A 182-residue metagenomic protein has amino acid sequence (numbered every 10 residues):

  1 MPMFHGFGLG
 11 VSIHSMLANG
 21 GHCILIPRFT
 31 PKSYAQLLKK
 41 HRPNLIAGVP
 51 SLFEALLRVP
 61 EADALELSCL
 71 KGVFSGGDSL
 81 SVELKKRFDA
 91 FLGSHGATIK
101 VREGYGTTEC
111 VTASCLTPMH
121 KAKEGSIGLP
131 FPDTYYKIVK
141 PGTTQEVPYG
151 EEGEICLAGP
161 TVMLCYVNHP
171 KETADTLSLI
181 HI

Functional and structural regions predicted by a protein language model:
M1-M3, L52, T107, M163: Methionine-biased hydrophobic packing positions in alpha-helices, especially within tandem helical repeat solenoids
F4-L45, V59: Conserved AMP-binding/adenylation subdomain of ANL enzymes
A18, P43-G48, L57-S126, P132-Y135: Gly/Ser/Thr-rich phosphate-binding loop
T30, S51-F53, L80, V162: Alpha-helix capping/helix-boundary segments
C115-L116, G128, P148-E151, L164-N168: Active-site glycine/GP-rich loop and adjacent strand/helix microenvironment that borders small-molecule binding pockets
K137-C156: Conserved beta-loop-beta connector loops within the AMP-binding
Q145, T161-I180: Conserved ANL (AMP-binding/adenylate-forming) active-site segment centered on the GW(Y/F)…HTG consensus within
